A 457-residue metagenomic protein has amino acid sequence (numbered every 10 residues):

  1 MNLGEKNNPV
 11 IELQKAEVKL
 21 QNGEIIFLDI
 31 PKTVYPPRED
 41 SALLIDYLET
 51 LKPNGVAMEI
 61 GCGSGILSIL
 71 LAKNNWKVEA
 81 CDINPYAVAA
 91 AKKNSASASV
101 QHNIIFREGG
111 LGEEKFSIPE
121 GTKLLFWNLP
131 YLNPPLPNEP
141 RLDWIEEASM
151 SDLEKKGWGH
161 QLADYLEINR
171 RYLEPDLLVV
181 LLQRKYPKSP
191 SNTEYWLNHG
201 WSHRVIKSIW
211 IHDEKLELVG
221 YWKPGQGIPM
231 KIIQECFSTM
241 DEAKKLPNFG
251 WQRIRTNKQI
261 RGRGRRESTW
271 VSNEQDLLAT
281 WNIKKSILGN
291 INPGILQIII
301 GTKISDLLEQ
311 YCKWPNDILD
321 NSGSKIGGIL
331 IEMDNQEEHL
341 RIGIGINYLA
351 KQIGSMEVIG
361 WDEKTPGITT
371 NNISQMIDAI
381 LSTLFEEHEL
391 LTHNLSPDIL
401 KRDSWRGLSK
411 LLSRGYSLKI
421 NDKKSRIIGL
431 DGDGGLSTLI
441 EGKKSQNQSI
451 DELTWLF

Functional and structural regions predicted by a protein language model:
G4-V56, C62-L70, D213-E217: SAM-dependent Rossmann-like transferase core, predominantly class I methyltransferases with a strong bias toward
G23-E24, S99-I104, W201: A short helix-to-beta-strand connector/capping loop
L43-I118, F126-P135: Conserved SAM/SAH cofactor-binding pocket of Class I
L67, L125-L132, N248-K258, R266-D276 (+1 more regions): Catalytic beta-strand/loop module used to bind and position nucleotide/cofactor moieties in cofactor-attachment
R107-G109, Q234, C312-W314: Short loop/edge segments at beta-strand edges and connector loops that shape dinucleotide/nucleotide cofactor-binding
W127-Q161: Mobile active-site "lid"/loop adjacent to the S-adenosyl-L-methionine
W158-I209: Conserved Class I SAM-dependent methyltransferase catalytic core
L197-I298: N-terminal lobe of the biotin/lipoate ligase/transferase fold
